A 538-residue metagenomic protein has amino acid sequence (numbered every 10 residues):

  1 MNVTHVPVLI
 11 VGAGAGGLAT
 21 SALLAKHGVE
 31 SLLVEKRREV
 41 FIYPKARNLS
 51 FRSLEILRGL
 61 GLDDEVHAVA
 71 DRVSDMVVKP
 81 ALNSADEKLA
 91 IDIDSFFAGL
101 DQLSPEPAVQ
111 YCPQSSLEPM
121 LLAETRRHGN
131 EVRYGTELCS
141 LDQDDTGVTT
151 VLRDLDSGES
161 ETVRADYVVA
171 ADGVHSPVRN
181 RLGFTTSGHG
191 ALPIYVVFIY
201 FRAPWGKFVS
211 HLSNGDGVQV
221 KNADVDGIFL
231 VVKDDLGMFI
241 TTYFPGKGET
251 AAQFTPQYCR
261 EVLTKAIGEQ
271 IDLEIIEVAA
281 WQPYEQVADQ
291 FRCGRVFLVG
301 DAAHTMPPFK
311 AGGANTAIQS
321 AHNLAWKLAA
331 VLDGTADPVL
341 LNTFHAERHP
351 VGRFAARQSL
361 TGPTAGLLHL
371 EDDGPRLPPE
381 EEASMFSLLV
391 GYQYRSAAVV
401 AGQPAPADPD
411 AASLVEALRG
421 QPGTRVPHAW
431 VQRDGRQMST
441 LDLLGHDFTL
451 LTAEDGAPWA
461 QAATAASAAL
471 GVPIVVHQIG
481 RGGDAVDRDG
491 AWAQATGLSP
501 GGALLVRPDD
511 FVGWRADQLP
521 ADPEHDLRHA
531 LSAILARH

Functional and structural regions predicted by a protein language model:
V3-L33: N-terminal Rossmann-like FAD-binding beta1-loop-alpha1 element of flavoenzymes
T4-V6, D156-Y167: Core beta-strand elements of the Rossmann-like FAD/NAD(P) dinucleotide-binding domain in flavoenzyme oxidoreductases
G12-S21, L121, A170, I275-S359 (+6 more regions): Conserved mid-domain beta->alpha element of the FAD-binding
I42-K45, L49-R126: Active-site-adjacent segment of FAD-dependent monooxygenases/related oxidoreductases
A90, A329-T449, A453-G471, G501 (+3 more regions): C-terminal helical "tail/cap" subdomain of flavin- and related membrane-associated enzymes
A123, Y167, A171-P283: Conserved FAD-binding catalytic core of PHBH/FMO-like flavoproteins
Y134-V148: A conserved short coil-to-beta-strand element within the FAD-binding core of flavoproteins
Q257-R260, T264, A288-C293, L443 (+1 more regions): Conserved flavin/dinucleotide-binding core of flavoenzymes
